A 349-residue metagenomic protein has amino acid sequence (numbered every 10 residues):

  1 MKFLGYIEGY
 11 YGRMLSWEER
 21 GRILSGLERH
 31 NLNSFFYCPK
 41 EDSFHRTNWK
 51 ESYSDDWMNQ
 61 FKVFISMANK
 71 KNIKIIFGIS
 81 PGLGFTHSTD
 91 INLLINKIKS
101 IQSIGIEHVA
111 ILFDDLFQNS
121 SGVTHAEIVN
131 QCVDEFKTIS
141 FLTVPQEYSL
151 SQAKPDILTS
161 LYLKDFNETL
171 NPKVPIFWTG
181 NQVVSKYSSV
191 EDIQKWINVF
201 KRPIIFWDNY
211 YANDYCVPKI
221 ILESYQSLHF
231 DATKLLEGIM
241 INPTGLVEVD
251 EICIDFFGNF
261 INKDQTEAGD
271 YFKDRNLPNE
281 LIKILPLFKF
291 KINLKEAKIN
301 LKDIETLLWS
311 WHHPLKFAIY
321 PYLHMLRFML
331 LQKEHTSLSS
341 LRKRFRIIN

Functional and structural regions predicted by a protein language model:
M1-F85, I104-E107: Feature activates predominantly on carbohydrate-active enzymes
M1-K40, N119, W309-N349: Mature N-terminal, pre-catalytic/accessory segment of carbohydrate-active enzymes
G9-Y10, K97, E107, L116-I261: Catalytic-core regions of glycoside hydrolase
S16, S54, S188-S189, H313: Helix N-terminus capping/helix-initiation residues
E28, I65, N69, Q102 (+3 more regions): N-terminal cationic-hydrophobic initiation segments that often serve targeting/anchoring roles
S52-V129, P145-P155: Active-site beta->alpha loop and helix N-cap motifs at the rims of alpha/beta catalytic domains
I261-N349: C-terminal functional modules
